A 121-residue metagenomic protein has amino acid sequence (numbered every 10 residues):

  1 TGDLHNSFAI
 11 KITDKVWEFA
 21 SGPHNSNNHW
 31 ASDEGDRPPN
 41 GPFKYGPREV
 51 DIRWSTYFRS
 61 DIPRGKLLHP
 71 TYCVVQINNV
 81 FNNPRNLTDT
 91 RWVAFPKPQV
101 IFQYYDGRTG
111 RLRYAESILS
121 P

Functional and structural regions predicted by a protein language model:
T1-P121: Long, structured stretches of catalytic cores involved in phosphate-ester chemistry, encompassing
